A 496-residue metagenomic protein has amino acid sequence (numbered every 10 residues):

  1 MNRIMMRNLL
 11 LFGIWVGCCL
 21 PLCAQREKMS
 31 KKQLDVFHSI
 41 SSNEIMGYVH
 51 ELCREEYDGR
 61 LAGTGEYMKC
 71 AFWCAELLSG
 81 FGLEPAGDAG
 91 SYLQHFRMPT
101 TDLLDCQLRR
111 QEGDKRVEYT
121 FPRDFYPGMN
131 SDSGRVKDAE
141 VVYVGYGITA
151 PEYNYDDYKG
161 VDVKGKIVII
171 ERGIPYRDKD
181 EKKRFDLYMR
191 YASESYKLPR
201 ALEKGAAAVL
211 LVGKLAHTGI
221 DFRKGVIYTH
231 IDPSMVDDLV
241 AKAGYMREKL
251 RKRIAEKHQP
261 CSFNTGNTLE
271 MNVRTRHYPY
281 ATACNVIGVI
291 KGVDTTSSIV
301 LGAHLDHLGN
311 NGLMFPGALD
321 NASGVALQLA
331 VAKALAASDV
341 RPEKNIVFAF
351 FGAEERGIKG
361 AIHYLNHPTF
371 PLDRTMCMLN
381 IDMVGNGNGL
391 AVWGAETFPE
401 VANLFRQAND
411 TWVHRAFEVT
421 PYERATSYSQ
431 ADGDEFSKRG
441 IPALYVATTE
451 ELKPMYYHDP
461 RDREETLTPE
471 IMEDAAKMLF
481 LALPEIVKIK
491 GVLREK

Functional and structural regions predicted by a protein language model:
M1-K28: Bacterial Sec-dependent N-terminal signal peptides
A24-P85, I290-K291, K496: N-terminal hydrophobic or amphipathic helices/low-complexity stretches enriched in small/hydrophobic/Pro/Gly
K28-Q33, P127-G160, G225-G317, K333 (+1 more regions): Soluble metallo-hydrolase cores and metallopeptidase-like ectodomains found primarily in the secretory/periplasmic
E55-D178: Noncatalytic luminal/extracellular "stalk/propeptide" segments of secretory-pathway proteins
Y119, K159, V236-R247, F351-P454: Metal-dependent peptidase/peptidase-like ectodomains
Y146-A216: A conserved hydrophobic secondary-structure block that centers on an alpha-helix together with its immediately flanking
D186, R190, Y196, T282 (+2 more regions): Acidic/histidine-rich catalytic neighborhood of metal-dependent amide-processing enzymes
I231, K333, T448, K453-K496: His/Asp/Glu-rich mid-to-C-terminal helical/loop segments that flank catalytic regions of hydrolases
